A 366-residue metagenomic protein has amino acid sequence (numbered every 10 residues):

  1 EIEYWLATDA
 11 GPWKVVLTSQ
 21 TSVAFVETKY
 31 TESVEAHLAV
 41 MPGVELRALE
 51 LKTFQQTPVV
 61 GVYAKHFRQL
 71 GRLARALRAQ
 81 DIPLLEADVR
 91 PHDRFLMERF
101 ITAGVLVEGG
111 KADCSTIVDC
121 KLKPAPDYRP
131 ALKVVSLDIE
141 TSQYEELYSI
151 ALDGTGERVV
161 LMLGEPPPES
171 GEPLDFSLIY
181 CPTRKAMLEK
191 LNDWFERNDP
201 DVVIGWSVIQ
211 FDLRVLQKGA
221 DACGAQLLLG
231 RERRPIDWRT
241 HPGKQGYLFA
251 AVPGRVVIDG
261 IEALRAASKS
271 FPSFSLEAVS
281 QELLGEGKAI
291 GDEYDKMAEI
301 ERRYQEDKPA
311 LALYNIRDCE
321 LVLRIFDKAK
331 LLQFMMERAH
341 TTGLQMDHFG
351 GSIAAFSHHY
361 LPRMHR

Functional and structural regions predicted by a protein language model:
E1-E3, E140-R158, G164-E165: Acidic, metal-ligating active-site segments
E1-F54: Long, charged/polar, low-complexity intrinsically disordered N-terminal extensions that precede catalytic
V44, K52-P130: N-terminal accessory regions of nucleic-acid-interacting proteins
L96-E98, A103, V107, M297-R366: Common nucleic-acid-contacting/processivity interface regions adjacent to the catalytic cores of nucleic-acid enzymes
A131-S142, G260: Two-metal-ion RNase H-like nuclease active-site motif
S149-A151, Q217-L227, H340-G343, A355: Short secondary-structure boundary/capping segments
E169-L178, D199, V203, L213 (+1 more regions): Active-site-proximal helix-loop-helix substrate-binding element of RNase H-like nuclease domains
L191-L216: Proline-aspartate-enriched helix->loop->beta-strand connector
